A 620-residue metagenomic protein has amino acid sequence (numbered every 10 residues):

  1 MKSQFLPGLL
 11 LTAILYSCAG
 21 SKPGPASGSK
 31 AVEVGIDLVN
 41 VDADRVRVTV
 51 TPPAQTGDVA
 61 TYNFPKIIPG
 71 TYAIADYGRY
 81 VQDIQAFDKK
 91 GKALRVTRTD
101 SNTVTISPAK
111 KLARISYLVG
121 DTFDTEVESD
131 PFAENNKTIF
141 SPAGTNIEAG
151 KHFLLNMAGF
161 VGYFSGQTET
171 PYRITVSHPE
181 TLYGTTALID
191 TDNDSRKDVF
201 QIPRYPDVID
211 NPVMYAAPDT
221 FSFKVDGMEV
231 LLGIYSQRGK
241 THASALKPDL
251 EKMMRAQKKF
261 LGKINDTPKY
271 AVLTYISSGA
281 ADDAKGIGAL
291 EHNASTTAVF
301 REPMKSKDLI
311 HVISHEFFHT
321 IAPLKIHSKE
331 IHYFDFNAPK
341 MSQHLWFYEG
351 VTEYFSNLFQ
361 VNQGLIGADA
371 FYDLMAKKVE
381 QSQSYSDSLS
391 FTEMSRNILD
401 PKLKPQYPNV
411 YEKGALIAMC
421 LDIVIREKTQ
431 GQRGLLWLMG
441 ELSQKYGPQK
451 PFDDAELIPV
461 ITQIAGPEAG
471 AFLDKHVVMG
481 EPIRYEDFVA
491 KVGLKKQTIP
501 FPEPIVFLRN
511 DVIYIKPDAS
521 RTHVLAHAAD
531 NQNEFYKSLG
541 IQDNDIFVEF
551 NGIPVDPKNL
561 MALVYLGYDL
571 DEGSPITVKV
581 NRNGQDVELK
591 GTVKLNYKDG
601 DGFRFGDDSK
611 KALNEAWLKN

Functional and structural regions predicted by a protein language model:
M1-F5: Positively charged n-region of N-terminal signal peptides that target proteins for export
I14-S17: C-terminal motif of bacterial Sec signal peptides marking the signal peptidase cleavage site
G24-I67, N156: Early extracytoplasmic/domain-onset interaction patches
E33, R45-T49, V59-T61, L112-R114 (+4 more regions): Intrinsic-disorder/low-complexity, polar/charged segments enriched in Ser/Thr/Lys/Arg/Asp/Glu/Gln
I74-D83, D88-M253, K259-T267, K285-I287: Non-catalytic architectural context of zinc metalloproteases
D219-H344: Juxtacatalytic substrate-recognition/specificity segment
T296, L324-I326, N337-D387: Post-HExxH zinc-binding segment in Zn-dependent metallohydrolases
S356-N357, L365-N620: C-terminal recognition in membrane/secretory proteostasis and scaffolding
